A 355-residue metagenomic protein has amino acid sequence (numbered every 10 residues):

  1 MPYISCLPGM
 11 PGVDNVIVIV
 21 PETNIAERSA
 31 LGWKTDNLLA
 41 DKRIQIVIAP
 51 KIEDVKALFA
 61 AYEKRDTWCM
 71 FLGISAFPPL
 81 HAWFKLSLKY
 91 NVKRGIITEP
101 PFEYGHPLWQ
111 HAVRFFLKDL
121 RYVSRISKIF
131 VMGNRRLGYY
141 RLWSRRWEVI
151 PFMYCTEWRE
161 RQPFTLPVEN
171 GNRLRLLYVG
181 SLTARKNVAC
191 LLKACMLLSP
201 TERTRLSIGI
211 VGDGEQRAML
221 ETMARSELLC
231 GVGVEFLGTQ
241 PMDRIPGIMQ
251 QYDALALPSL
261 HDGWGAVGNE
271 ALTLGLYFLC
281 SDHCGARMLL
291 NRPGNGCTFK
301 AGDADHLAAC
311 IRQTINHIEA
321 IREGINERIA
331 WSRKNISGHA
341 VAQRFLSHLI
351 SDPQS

Functional and structural regions predicted by a protein language model:
K42-I46, E221-Q240: Nucleotide-activated donor-binding/catalytic signature segment of Leloir-type glycosyltransferases, i.e., the conserved
D119-L120, S124-T165, G171: Donor nucleotide-sugar binding/catalytic pocket of nucleotide-sugar-dependent glycosyltransferases
P167-K186, L192-C195, G209: Conserved donor-binding/catalytic core segment of Leloir-type glycosyltransferases
T239-Q240, G247-Y252: Short alpha-helical donor nucleotide-sugar binding micro-motif in glycosyltransferases
L260: Aromatic "clamp/platform" in nucleotide-sugar-dependent glycosyltransferases that forms part of the donor/acceptor
Y277-C280: Short hydrophobic beta-strand element within catalytic cores of glycosyltransferases and related nucleotide-activated
R292-P293, C297-A304, Q313-E319: Conserved acidic donor-binding segment of nucleotide-sugar-dependent glycosyltransferases
E319-I350: A charged, aromatic-enriched C-terminal amphipathic alpha-helix characteristic of glycosyltransferases across folds
